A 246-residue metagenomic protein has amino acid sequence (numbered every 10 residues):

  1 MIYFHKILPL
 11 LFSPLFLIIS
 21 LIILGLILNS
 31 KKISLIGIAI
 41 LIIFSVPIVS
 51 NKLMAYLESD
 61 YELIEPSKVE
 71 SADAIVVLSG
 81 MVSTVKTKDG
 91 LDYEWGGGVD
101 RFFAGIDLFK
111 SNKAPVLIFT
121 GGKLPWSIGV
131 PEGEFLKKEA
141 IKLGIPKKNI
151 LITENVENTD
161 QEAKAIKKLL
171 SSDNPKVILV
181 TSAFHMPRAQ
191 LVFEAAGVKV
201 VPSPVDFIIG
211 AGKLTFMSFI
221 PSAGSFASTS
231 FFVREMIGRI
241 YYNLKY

Functional and structural regions predicted by a protein language model:
M1-H5, K113, Y246: Short, Lys/Arg-enriched, disordered terminal segments
M1-I27: Membrane-embedded alpha-helical segments of integral membrane proteins
Y3-L8, V49, L53-D60, V233-I240: Hydrophobic alpha-helical segments of integral membrane proteins, encompassing both true transmembrane helices
I27-I33: Membrane-interface helix-boundary motifs at transmembrane edges
S34-P47: Hydrophobic membrane-insertion alpha-helices, especially the h-region of bacterial N-terminal signal peptides
P47-A223: A structural signal for short, hydrophobic/glycine-enriched beta-strand patches
S222-Y246: Structured C-terminal subdomain patch of bacterial secreted/periplasmic proteins
